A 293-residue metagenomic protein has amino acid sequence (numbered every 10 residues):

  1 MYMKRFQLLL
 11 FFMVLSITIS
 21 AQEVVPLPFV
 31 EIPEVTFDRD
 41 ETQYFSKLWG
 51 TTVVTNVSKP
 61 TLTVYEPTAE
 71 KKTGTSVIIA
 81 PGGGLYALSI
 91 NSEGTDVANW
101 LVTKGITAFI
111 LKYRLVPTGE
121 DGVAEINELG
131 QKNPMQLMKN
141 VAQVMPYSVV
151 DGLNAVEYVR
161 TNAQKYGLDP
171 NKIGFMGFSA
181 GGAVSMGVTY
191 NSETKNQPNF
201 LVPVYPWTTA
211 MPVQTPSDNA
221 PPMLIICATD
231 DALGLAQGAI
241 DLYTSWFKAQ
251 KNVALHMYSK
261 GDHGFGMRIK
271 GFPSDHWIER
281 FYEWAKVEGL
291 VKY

Functional and structural regions predicted by a protein language model:
M1-E23: Bacterial Sec-dependent N-terminal signal peptides
A21-K59, T63, F175, A180-G181: An N-terminal hydrophobic leader/cap segment in hydrolases
T36-D40, K47-V53, S58-T61, T73 (+2 more regions): Serine-hydrolase catalytic machinery in alpha/beta-hydrolase-like enzymes
T68, G83, S179, T229-D231: Residue-level signal for short, function-critical loop segments
S76-A80, A108-K112, K172-M176, F200-V204 (+2 more regions): Structural recognition of the beta-strand scaffold that forms the well-ordered cores of secreted hydrolase catalytic
P146-N219: Primarily recognizes the serine-hydrolase "nucleophile elbow" in alpha/beta-hydrolase and SGNH/GDSL folds
N199-M257: The feature captures the conserved acid-bearing segment of alpha/beta-hydrolase catalytic domains
A249-Y293: C-terminal catalytic histidine-bearing segment of alpha/beta-hydrolase fold enzymes
